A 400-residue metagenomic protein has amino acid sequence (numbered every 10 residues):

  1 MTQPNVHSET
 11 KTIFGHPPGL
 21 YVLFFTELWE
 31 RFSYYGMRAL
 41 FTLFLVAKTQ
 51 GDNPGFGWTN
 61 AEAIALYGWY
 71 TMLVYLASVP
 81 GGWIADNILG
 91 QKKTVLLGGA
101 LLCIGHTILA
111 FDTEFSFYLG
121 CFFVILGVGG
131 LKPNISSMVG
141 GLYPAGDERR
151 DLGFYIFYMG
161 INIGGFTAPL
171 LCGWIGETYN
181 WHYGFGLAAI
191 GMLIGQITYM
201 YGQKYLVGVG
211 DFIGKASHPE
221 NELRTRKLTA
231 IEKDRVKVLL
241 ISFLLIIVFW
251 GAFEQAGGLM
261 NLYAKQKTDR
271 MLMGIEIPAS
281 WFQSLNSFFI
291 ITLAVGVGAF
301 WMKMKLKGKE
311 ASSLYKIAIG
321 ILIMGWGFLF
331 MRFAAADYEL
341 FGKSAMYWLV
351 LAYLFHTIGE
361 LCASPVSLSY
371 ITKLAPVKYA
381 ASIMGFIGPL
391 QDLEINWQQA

Functional and structural regions predicted by a protein language model:
M1-V22, P144-E148, G173-P278, G296-V297 (+1 more regions): Intracellular loop-helix junctions on the cytosolic face of multi-pass helical membrane proteins
A39-E62, A256-F282: Short amphipathic helix-loop junctions that connect adjacent transmembrane helices in Major Facilitator Superfamily/SLC
I64-A85, S284-V297, L393: Central cavity-lining transmembrane alpha-helices of secondary-active solute carriers, predominantly the Major
A77-T107, F111: Conserved MFS/SLC helix-loop-helix module at the cytosolic interface between two early adjacent transmembrane helices
N87-G99, K303-L322: Cytoplasmic membrane-interface "Motif A"-like loop-to-helix N-cap segments of 12-TM Major Facilitator Superfamily
L97-Y118, I319-F341: C-terminal ends and interior cores of transmembrane alpha-helices in multi-pass membrane transporters/permeases
G105, S116-L131, L340-C362: Hydrophobic core of transmembrane alpha-helices in multi-pass small-molecule transporters, especially MFS/SLC-type
R149-E177, G184-G195, Y199, N286-I290 (+1 more regions): Glycine-rich segments within core transmembrane alpha-helices of 12-TM secondary carriers
